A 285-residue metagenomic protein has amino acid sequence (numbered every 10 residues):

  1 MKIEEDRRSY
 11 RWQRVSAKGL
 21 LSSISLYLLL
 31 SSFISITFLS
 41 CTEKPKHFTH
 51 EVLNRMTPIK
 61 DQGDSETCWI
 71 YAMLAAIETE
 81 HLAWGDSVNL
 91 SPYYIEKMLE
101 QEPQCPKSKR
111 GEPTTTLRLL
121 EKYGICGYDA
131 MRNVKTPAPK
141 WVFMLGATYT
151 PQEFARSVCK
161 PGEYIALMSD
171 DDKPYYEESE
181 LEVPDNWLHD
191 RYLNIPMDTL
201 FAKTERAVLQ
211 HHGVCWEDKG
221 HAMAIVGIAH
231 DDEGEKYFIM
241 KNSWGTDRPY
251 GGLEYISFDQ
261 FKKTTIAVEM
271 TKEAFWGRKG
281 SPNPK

Functional and structural regions predicted by a protein language model:
E4-D6, V15-A17: Acidic, Ala/Val/Gly-enriched low-complexity intrinsically disordered segments
L28-L29: Compositionally biased, intrinsically disordered low-complexity segments enriched in Pro/Arg/Gln/His
F33-H47: Bacterial Sec-dependent signal peptides at the C-terminal "C-region" and cleavage site
T42-E43, R55-A83, M98: Cross-family signature of deubiquitinases and ubiquitin-like deconjugating cysteine proteases
T57, G146-K285: Active-site signature of cysteine proteases
Q62-E78, C105-R118, H221: Active-site nucleophilic cysteine motif
V88-E153: Papain-like cysteine protease catalytic cores
